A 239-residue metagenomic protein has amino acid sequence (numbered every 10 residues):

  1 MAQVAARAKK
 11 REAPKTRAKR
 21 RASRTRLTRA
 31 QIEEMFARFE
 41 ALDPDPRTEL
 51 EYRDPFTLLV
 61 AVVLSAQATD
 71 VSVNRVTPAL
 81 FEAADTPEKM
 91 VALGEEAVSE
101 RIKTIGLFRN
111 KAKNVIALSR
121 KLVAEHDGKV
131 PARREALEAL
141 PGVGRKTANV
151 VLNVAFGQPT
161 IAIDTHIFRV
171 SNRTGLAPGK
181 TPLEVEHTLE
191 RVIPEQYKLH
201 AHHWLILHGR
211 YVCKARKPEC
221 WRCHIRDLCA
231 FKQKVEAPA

Functional and structural regions predicted by a protein language model:
A2-R26: Short, contiguous pre-domain boundary segments
R20, R24-A239: Catalytic cores of DNA base-excision repair glycosylases
